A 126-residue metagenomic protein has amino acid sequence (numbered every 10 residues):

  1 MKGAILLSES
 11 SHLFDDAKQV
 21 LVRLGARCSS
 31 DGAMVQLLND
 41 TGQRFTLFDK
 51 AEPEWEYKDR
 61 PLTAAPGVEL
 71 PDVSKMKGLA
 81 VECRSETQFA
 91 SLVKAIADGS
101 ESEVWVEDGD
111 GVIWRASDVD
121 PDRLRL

Functional and structural regions predicted by a protein language model:
M1-A4, A17-Q19, R27, A80 (+1 more regions): Acidic, proline/glycine-rich low-complexity IDRs
S10-F14, S85-E86: Helix N-cap motif at beta-to-alpha junctions
D15-C83, A116-D118, R125: Short, intrinsically disordered low-complexity segments
